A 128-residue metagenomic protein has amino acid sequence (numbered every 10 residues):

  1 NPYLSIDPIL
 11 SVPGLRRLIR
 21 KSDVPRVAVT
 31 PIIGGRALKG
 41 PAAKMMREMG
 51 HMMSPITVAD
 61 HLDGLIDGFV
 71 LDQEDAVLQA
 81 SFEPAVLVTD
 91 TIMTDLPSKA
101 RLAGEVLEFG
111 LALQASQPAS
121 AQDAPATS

Functional and structural regions predicted by a protein language model:
N1-S5, T91-I92: Glycine-rich phosphate/diphosphate-binding loops and the adjacent beta-loop-alpha structural elements that coordinate
Y3-I9, G35-G40: Short acidic/glycine-rich loop or secondary-structure boundary segments that cap or lie
P8-R17: Charged helix-capping and loop-helix junction motifs
P13, A28-T30, P55-I56: A structural signal for small-residue-enriched, beta-sheet-centric alpha/beta enzyme cores and oligomeric scaffold folds
R17-D23, D63-G64: Short, conserved loop/helix-junction motifs that constitute active-site signature segments in enzyme catalytic cores
S22-K39, T91-I92: Short, flexible loop segments at boundaries between secondary-structure elements
A37-Q117, A121, A126-S128: C-terminal functional extensions of proteins
